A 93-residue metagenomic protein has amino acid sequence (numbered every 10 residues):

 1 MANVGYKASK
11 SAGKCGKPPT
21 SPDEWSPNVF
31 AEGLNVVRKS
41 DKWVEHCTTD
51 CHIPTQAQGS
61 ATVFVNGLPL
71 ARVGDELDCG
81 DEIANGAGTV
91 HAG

Functional and structural regions predicted by a protein language model:
M1-G93: Intrinsically disordered, low-complexity proline/glycine-rich segments
